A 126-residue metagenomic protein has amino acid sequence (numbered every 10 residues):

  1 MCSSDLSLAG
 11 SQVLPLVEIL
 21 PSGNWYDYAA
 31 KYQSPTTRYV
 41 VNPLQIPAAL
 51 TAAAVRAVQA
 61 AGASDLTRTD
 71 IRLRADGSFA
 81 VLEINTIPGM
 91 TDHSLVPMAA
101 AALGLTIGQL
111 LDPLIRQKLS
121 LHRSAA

Functional and structural regions predicted by a protein language model:
M1-S3: Short, small-residue-biased leader/transition segments that mark boundaries at the very start of proteins
D5-S7, I19, R72-D76: Short beta-strand micro-motifs enriched in acidic
L6-S7, V17-E18, E83-P88: Short beta-strand elements
Q12, L16-S22, Y28-A29, P35-T36: Catalytic core of tubulin tyrosine ligase-like
L16, R68, V81: Generic enzyme active-site microenvironment
Y32-R74, Q117-K118, H122: A long amphipathic alpha-helix within ATP-dependent nucleotide-binding catalytic cores
L73-A126: C-terminal active-site "lid" helix and adjoining low-complexity regulatory extension at the edge of ATP-using catalytic
